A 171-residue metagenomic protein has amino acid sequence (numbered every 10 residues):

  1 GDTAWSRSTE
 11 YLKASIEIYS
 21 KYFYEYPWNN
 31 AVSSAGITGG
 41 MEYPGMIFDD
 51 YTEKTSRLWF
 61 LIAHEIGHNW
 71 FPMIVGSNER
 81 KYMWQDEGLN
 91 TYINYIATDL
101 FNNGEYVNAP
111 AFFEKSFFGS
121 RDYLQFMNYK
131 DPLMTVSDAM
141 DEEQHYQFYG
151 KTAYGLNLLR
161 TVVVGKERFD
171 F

Functional and structural regions predicted by a protein language model:
G1-Q85, L89, I93, D138-E142: Juxtacatalytic substrate-recognition/specificity segment
V32-S33, N108-E114, D170-F171: Beta-strand segments within the central parallel beta-sheet cores of soluble alpha/beta enzyme folds
M73, L159-V162: Alpha-helix C-capping/helix-to-loop hinge sites
K81, E87-Y154, T161-V162: Acidic/His/Gly-enriched intrinsically disordered linker/tail segments that often contain short helix/coil "MoRF-like"
T161-F171: Short, intrinsically disordered, charge-balanced linker/junction segments flanking boundaries in proteins
